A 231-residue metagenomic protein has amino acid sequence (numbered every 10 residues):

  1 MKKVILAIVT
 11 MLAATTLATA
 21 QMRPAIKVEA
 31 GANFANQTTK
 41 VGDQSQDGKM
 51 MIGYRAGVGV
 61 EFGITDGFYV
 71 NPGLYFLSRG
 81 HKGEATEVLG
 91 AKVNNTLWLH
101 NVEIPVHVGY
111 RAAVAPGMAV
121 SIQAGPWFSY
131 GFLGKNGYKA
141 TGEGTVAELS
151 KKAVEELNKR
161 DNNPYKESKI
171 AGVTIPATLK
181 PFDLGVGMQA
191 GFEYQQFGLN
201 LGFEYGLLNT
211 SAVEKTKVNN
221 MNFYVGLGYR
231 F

Functional and structural regions predicted by a protein language model:
V4-A14: Sec-dependent N-terminal signal peptides
T15-A20: Sec/Tat signal peptide C-region and signal peptidase I cleavage site
Q21-F231: Subset of outer-membrane beta-barrel
